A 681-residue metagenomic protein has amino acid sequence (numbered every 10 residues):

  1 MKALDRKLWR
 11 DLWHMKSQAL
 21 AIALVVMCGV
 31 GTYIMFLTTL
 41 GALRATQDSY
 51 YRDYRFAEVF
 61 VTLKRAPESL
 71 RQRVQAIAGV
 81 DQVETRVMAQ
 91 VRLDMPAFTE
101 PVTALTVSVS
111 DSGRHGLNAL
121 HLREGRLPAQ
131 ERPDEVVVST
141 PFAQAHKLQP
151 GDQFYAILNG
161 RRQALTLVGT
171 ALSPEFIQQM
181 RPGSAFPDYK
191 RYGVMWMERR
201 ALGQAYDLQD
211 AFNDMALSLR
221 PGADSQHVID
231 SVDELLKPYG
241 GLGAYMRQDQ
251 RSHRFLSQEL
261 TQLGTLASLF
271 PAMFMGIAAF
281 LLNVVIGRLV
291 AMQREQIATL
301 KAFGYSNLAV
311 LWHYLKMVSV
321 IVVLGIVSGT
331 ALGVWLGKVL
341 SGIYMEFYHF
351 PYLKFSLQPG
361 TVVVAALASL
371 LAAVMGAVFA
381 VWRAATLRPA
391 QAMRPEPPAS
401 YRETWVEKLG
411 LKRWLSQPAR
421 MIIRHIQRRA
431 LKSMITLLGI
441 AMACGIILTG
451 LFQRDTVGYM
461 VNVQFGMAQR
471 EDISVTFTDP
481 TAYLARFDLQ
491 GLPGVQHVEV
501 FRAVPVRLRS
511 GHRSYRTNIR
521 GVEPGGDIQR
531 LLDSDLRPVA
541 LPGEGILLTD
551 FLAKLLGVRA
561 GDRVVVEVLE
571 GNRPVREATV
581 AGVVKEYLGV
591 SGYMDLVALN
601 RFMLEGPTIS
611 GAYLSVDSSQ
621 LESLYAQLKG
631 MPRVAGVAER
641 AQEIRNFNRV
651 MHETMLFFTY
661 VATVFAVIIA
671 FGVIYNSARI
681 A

Functional and structural regions predicted by a protein language model:
M1-G276, R288, N307-L308, Q464 (+4 more regions): Membrane transport/envelope proteins' first extracytoplasmic loop
M1-Y33, L289, S306, L315 (+2 more regions): N-terminal Sec/SRP start-transfer signal
M15, L256, G264, F280-V320 (+2 more regions): Interfacial "coupling" helices/loops that link adjacent transmembrane helices in transporter permeases
A23, M27-T38, A278, V318 (+7 more regions): Small-residue faces within membrane-embedded alpha-helices
R52, E58-V61, Q417-P542, L547-F551 (+3 more regions): Juxtamembrane segments of multi-pass membrane proteins
G276, F280-A291, E295-A298, S319-P351 (+1 more regions): Small-residue-rich transmembrane alpha-helices
L387-T404: Short cytosolic juxtamembrane segments of multi-pass membrane proteins
